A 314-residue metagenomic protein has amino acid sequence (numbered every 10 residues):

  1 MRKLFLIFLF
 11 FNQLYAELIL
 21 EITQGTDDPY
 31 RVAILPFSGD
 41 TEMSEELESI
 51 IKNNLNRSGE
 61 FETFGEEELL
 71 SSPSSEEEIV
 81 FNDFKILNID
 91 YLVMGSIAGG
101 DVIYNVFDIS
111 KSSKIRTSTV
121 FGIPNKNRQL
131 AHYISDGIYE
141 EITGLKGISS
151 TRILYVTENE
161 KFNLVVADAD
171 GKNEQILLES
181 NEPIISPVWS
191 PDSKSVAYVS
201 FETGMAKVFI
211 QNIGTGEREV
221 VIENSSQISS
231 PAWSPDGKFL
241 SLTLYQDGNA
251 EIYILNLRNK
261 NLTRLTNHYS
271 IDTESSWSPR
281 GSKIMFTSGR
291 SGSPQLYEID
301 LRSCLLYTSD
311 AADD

Functional and structural regions predicted by a protein language model:
A16-Y30, S110-L178: C-terminal/domain-edge helix-coil "capping" segments
L18-I19, K52, S75-G137: Amphipathic beta-strand/beta-sheet edge segments enriched in Tyr/Trp
E21-F81, V93-S96: Short beta-strand->alpha-helix linker/helix-N-cap micro-motif that forms a surface specificity/interaction loop
S149, P191-D192, P235-D236, P279-R280: Residue-level detector of Asp-centered blade-edge/turn motifs that repeat once per structural unit in beta-propeller
I153, V196, G237-L240, I284-M285: Hydrophobic beta-strand positions that form the internal "hydrophobic ladder" of WD40/Gbeta-like beta-propeller blades
E160-E174, V199-V220, F239, Y245-R264 (+2 more regions): Beta-propeller blade-edge and WD-like acidic-aromatic loop motif
L177-N181, V221-S225, T266-Y269, S309: Surface loop/turn motifs at the tips and blade-to-blade linkers of beta-strand repeat domains
Y307-D314: Conserved small/polar residues in nucleotide/adenosyl-binding loops
